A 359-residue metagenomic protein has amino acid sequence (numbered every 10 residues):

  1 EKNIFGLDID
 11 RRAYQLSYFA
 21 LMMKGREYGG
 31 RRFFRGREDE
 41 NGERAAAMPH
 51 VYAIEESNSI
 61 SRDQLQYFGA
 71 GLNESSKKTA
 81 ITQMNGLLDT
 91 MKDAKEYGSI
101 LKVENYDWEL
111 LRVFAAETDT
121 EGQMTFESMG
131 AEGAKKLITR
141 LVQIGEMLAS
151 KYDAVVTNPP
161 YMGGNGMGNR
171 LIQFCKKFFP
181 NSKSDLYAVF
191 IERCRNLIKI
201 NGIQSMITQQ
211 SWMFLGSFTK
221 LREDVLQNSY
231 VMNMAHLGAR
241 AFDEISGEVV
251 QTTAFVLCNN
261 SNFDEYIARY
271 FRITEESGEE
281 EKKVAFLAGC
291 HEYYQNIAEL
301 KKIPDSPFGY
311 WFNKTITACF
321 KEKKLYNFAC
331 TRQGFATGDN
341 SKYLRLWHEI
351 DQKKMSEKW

Functional and structural regions predicted by a protein language model:
E1-S150: Class I S-adenosyl-L-methionine-dependent methyltransferase module
I9, Y14, Y18-A47, N58-S61 (+1 more regions): Signature of N6-adenine DNA methyltransferases within the class I
